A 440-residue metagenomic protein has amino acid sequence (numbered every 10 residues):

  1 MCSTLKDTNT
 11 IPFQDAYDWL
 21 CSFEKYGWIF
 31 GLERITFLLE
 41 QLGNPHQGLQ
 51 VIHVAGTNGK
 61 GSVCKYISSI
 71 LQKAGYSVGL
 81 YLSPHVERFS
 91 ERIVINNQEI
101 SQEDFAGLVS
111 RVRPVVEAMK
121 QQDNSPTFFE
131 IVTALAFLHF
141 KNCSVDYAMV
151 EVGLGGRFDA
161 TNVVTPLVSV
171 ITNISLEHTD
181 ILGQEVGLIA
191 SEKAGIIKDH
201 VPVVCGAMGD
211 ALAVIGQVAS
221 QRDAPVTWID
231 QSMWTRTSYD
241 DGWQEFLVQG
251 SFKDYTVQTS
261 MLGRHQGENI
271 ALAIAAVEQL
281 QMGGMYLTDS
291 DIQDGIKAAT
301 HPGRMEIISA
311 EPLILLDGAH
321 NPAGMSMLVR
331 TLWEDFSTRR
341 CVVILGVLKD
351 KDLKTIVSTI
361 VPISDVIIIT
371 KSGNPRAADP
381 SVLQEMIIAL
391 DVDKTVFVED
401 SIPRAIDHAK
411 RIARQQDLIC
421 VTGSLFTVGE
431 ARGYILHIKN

Functional and structural regions predicted by a protein language model:
M1-Y26: Charged, amphipathic alpha-helical linker segments immediately N-terminal to NTP-binding catalytic cores
P12, Y26, L32, T36-L49 (+3 more regions): ATP-dependent carboxylate-amine ligase catalytic core
G48, Y147-V152, D159-V170, I174-H178 (+2 more regions): Nucleotide phosphate-binding/pyrophosphate-handling subdomain across enzymes that bind or process nucleotide phosphates
V54, S62-G79: A conserved segment at the C-terminal end of the G1
L82-P84, C205-A207, V218-D240, T259-R264 (+6 more regions): Beta-strand->loop->alpha-helix junctions that form or flank phosphate-binding loops in nucleotide-handling enzymes
V132-I181, L212, G216-T256: Extended acidic/charged loop-beta regions that coordinate divalent cations and stabilize anionic phosphate/carboxylate
L138-K141, A275-M282, G433: Short glycine/serine- and small hydrophobic-enriched flexible loop segments
M208-V218, D223, L313-L316, P322 (+1 more regions): C-terminal helical cap/extension that packs against the catalytic core of soluble nucleotide-cofactor enzymes
